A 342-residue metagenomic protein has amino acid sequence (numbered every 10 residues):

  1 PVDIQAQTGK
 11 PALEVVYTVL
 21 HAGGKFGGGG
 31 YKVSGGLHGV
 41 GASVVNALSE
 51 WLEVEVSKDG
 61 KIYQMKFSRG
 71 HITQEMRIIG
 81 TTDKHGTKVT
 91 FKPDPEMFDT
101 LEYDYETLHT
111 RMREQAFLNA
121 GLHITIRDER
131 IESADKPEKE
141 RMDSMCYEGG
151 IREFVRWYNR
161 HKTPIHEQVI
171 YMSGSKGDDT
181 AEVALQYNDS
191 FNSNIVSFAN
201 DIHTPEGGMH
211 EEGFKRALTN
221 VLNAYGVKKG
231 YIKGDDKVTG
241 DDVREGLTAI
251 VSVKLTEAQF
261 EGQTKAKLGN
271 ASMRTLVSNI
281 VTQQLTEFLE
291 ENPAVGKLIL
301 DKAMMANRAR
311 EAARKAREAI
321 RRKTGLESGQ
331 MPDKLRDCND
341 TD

Functional and structural regions predicted by a protein language model:
P1: Carboxylate/His-rich catalytic cores and anion/metal-binding grooves
Q5-A6, L13: Short adenine-binding "F-helix/F-box" segment of the Bergerat
Q7-T8, A266: Short, glycine/charged-enriched secondary-structure capping and boundary segments
L13-V15, V19, F26-G28, V33-G35 (+3 more regions): GHKL-family ATPase ATP-binding module
